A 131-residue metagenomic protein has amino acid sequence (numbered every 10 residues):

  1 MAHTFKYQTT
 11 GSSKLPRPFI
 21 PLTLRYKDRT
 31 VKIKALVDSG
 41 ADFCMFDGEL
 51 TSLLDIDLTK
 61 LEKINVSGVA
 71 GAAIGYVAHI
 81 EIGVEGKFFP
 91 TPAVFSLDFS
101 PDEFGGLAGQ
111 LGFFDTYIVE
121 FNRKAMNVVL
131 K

Functional and structural regions predicted by a protein language model:
M1-K131: Pepsin/retropepsin-fold aspartyl endopeptidases
